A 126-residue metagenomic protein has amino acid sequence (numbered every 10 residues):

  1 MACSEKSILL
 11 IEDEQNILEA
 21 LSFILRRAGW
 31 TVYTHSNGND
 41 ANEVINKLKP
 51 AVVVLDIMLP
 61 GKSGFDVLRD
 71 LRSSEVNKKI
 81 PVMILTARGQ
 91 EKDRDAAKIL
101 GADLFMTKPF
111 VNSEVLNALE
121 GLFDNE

Functional and structural regions predicted by a protein language model:
E12: Conserved acidic carboxylate
L18, P60, Q90, P109: The feature encodes the CheY-like receiver
E19-R27: Charged docking surfaces used in two-component/phosphorelay signaling
G29-S36, V44: Short hydrophobic/Thr-rich beta-strand motif most characteristic of the beta2 strand and flanking loop of CheY-like
L48-V54, L59: Active-site beta3 strand of CheY-like receiver
F110-E120: C-terminal output helix
